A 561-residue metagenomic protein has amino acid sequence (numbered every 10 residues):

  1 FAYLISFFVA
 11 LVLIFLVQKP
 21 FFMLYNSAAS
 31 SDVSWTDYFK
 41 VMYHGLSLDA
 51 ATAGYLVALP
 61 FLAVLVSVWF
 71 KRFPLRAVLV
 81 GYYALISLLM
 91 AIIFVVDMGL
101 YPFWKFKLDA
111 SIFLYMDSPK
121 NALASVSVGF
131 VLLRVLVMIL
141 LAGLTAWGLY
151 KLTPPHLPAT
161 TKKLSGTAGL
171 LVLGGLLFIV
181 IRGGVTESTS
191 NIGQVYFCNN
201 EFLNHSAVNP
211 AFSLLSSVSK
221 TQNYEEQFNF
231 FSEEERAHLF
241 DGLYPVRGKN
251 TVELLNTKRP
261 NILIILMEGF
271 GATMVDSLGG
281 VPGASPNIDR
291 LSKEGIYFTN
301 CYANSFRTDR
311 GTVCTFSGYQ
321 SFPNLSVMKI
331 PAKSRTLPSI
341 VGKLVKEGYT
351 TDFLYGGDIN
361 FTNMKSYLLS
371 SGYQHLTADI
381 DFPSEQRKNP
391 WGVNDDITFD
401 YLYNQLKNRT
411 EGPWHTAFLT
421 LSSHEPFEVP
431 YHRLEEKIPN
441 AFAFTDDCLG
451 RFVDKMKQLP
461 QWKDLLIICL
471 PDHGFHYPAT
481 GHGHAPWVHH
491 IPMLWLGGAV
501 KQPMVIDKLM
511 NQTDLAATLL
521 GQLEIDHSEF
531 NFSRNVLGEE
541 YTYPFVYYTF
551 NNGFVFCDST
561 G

Functional and structural regions predicted by a protein language model:
F1-N223: Transmembrane and membrane-interface helices of multi-pass, inner-membrane envelope-modifying transferases
I14, D109, P119, N200 (+6 more regions): Alpha-helix initiation and N-capping motif
V33, D117, N209, E226 (+5 more regions): Short coil/turn linker and secondary-structure boundary residues
P74, V78, E225-E235, M328-A332 (+1 more regions): Short alpha-helical "patches" and their helix-cap loops
Y196, N200, A207-F212, S216-T251 (+2 more regions): The feature marks either
H238-G561: Solvent-exposed soluble domains appended to multi-pass membrane proteins
